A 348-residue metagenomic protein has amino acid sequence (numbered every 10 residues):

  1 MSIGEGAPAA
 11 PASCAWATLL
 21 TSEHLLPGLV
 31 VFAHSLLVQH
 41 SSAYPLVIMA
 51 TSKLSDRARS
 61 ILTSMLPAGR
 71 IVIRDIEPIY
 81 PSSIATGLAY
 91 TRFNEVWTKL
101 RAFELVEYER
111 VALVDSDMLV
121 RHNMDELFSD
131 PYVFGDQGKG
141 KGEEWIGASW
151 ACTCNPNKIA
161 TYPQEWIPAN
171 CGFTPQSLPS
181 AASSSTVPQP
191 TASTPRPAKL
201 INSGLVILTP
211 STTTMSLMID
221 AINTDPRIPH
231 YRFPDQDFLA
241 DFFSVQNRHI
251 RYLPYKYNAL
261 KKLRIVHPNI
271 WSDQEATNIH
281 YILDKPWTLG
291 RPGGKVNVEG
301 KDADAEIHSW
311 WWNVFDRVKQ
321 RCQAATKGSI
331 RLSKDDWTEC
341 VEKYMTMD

Functional and structural regions predicted by a protein language model:
M1-D348: Glycosyltransferase catalytic domains, chiefly GT-A lineage
